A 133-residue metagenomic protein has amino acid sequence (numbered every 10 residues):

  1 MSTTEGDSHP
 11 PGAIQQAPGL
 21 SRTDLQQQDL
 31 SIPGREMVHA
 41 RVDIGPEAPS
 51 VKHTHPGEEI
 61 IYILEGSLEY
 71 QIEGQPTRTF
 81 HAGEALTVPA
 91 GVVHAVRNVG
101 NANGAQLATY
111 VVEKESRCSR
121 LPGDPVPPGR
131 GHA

Functional and structural regions predicted by a protein language model:
M1-V38, T87, G123-A133: A short, N-terminal "cap"/entry segment at the start of jelly-roll beta-barrel domains of the cupin/DSBH fold
P33-R35, E47-I60: A short beta-loop-beta micro-motif enriched in histidine and acidic residues
V42-A48, P56, V92-A95: N-terminal post-signal-peptidase region of extra-cytosolic proteins
I44, G74-G91: Short acidic-glycine-tyrosine-enriched beta hairpin
S50-H55, I72, T79, R97-V99: Short histidine-centered beta-strand/loop micro-motifs that create catalytic or ligand/metal-coordination sites
P56-G74, E84: Glycine- and acidic-residue-biased ligand/ion/polar-headgroup-sensing regions
E69, T77, G91-S116: Ligand-binding loop in jelly-roll beta-barrel domains
